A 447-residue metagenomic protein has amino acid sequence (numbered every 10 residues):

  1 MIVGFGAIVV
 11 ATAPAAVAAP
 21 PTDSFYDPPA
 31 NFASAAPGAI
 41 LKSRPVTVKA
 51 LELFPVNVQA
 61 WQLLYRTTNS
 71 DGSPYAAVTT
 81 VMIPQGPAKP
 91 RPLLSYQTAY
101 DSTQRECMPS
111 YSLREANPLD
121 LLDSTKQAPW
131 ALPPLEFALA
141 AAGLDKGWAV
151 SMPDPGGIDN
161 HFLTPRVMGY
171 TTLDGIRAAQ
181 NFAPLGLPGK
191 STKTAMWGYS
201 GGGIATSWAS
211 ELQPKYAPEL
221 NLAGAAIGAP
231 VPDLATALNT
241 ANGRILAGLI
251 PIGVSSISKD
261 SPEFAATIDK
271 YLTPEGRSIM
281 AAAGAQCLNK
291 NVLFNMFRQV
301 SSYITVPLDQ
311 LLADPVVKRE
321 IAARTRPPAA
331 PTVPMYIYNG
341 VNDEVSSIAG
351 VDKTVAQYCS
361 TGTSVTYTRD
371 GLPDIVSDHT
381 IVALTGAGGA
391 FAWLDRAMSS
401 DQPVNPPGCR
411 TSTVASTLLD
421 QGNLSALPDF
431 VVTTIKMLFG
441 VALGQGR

Functional and structural regions predicted by a protein language model:
A15-K89, I435: Catalytic-loop region of hydrolases
T79, A209, V333-M335, S347-Q357: Short alpha-helix in the alpha/beta-hydrolase fold that links the catalytic acid
T80, K89-S102, M108-R114, A225: Short beta-strand element of the alpha/beta-hydrolase
P133-D145, F162-L185: Alpha/beta-hydrolase active-site loop
R177-L249: Primarily recognizes the serine-hydrolase "nucleophile elbow" in alpha/beta-hydrolase and SGNH/GDSL folds
G228-P328, S416-D429: Accessory cap/linker subdomain of secreted extracellular hydrolases
V316-I321, Y336, D352-K353, C359-R447: C-terminal catalytic histidine-bearing segment of alpha/beta-hydrolase fold enzymes
P331, Y336-D343: Short beta-strand/loop motif that positions the catalytic acidic residue of the alpha/beta-hydrolase fold
